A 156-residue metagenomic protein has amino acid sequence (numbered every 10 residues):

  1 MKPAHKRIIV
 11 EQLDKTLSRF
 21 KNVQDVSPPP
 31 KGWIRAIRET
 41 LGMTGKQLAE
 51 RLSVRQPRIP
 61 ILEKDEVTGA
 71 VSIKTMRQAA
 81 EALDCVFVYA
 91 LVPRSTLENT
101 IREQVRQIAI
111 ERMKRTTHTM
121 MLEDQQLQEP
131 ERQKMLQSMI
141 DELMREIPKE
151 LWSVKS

Functional and structural regions predicted by a protein language model:
M1-P29, E98-S156: N-terminal flexible/basic segments that precede or flank functional cores
K2-A4, G32-R51: Short basic helix-loop element that most often maps to the first helix and adjoining turn of HTH DNA-binding modules
P29, T40, T68-V71: Helix-turn-helix/winged-helix DNA-binding modules
P29-P30, V54: Alpha-helix N-cap/N′ positions at the starts of helices
T44, R55-P57, S72, V86: Short coil turns linking two alpha-helices in DNA-binding domains
L52-A70: Recognition helix of helix-turn-helix/homeodomain-like DNA-binding domains that insert into the DNA major groove
I73-Y89: DNA major-groove recognition helix of helix-turn-helix/homeodomain DNA-binding modules
D84-T100: Short C-terminal boundary/hinge segments that cap the last helix of small helical domains
